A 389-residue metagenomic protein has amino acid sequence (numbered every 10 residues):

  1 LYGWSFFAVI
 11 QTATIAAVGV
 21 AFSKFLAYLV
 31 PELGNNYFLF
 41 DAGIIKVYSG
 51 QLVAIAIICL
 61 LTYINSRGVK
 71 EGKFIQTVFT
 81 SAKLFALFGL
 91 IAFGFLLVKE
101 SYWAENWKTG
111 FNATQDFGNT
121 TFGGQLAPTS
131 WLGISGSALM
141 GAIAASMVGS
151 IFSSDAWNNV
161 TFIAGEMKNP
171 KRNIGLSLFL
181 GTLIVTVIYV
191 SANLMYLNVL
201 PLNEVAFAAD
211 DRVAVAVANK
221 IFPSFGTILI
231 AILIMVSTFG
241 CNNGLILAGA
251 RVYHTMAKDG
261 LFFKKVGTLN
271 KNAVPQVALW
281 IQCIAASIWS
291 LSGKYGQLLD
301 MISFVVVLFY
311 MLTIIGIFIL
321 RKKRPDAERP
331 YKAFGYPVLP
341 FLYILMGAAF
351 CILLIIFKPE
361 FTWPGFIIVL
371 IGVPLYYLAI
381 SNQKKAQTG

Functional and structural regions predicted by a protein language model:
L1-I58, T62-S66, I91, M235-T255 (+1 more regions): Hydrophobic transmembrane alpha-helices that form the core helical bundles of multi-pass secondary transporters
W4, C59-S66, I91-A92, N193-M195 (+6 more regions): Alpha-helical transmembrane segments of multipass membrane proteins
I15, A27, A86-L90, Y253 (+3 more regions): Hydrophobic alpha-helical segments of multi-pass membrane transport proteins
S23-P31, A82-P128, L194-L200, Y310-A327 (+2 more regions): Hydrophobic alpha-helical segments and their helix-loop junctions in multi-pass secondary transporters
A27-N35, F111-A138, A142, S177-N243 (+2 more regions): TM-loop-TM module centered on a large, flexible mid-protein loop between adjacent transmembrane helices in multi-pass
K46-S49, K265-P275, Y310-F361, T388-G389: C-terminal membrane-solvent junction of multi-pass transporters and transport-like membrane proteins
S49-N112, D155, L178-T182, I302-L312 (+2 more regions): Membrane-interface loop-to-helix entry segments
R67-V78, D155-I188, K258, F262-K264 (+2 more regions): Hydrophobic, small-residue-rich membrane helices and short re-entrant helix-turn-helix hairpins that build
